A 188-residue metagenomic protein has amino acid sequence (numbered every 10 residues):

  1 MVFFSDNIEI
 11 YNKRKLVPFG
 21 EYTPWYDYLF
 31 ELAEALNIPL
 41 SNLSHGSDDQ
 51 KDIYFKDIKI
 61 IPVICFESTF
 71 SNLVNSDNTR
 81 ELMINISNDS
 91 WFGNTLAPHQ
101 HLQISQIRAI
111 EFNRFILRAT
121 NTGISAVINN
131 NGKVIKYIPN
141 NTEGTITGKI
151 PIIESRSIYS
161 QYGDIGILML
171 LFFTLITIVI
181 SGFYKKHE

Functional and structural regions predicted by a protein language model:
M1-Y162: Soluble catalytic domains of enzymes that build or remodel membrane lipids, polysaccharides, and related
Q161-K186: Selective detector of the "anchor" transmembrane alpha-helix that sits immediately C-terminal
